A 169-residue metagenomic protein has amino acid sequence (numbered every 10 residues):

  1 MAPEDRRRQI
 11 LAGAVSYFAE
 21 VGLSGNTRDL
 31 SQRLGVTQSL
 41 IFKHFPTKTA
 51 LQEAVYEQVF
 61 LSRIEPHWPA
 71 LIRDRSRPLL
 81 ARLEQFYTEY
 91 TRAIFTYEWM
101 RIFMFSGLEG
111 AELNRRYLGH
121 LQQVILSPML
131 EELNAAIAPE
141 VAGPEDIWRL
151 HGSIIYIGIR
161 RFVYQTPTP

Functional and structural regions predicted by a protein language model:
M1-D5: N-terminal intrinsically disordered/low-complexity leader segments
Q9, A50, Q85, I102 (+2 more regions): Amphipathic alpha-helical interaction segments
Q9, G13, Y17-A50, A54: Helix-turn-helix
G13-E20, P66, A70, D74 (+3 more regions): Solvent-exposed, amphipathic alpha-helical segments
E53-Q85, E131: Amphipathic alpha-helical linker/stalk segments
E57-L61, L80-F105, E112, I155: Helical hydrophobic small-molecule/effector-binding pocket
R92, M100, F105, E131 (+1 more regions): Amphipathic C-terminal alpha-helical segment
I102, A111-I137, P144-W148: Amphipathic alpha-helical packing segments from all-alpha helical-bundle domains
